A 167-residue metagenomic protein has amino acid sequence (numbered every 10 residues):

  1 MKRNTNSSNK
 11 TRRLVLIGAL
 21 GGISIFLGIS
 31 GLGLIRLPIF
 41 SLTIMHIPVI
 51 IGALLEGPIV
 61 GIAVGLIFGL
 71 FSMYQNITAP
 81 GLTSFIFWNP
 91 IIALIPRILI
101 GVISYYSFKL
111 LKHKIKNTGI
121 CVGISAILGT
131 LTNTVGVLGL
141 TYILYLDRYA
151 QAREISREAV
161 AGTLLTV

Functional and structural regions predicted by a protein language model:
M1-V167: Loop-helix junctions at membrane interfaces
